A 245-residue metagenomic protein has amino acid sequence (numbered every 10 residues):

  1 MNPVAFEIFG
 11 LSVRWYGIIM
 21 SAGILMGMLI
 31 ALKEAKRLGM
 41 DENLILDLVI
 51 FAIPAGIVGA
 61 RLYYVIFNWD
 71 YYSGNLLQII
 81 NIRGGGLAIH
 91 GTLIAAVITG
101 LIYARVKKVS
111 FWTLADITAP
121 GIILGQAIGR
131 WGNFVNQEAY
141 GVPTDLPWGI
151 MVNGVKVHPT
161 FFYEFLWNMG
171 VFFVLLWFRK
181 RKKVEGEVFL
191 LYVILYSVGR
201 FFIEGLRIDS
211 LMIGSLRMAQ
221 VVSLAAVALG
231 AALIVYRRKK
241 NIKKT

Functional and structural regions predicted by a protein language model:
M1-T245: A feature for loop-to-transmembrane-helix boundaries and adjacent hydrophobic helices in multi-pass integral membrane
